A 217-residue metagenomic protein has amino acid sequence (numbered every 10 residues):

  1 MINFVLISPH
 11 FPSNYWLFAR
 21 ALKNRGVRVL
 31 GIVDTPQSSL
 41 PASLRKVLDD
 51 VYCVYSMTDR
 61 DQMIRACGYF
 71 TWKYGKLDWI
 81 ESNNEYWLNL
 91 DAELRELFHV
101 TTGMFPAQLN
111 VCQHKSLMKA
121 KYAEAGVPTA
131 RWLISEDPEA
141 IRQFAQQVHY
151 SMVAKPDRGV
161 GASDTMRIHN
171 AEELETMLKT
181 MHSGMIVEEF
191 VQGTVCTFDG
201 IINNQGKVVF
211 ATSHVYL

Functional and structural regions predicted by a protein language model:
M1-A107, E139: ATP-binding N-terminal substructure of ATP-dependent carboxylate-amine bond-forming enzymes
W16-R20, K119, R142, E175-L178: Short amphipathic alpha-helical segments and helix-helix/interface helices
V29-L30, T129-A130, M185: Hydrophobic anchor at the start of a short beta-strand that flanks the dinucleotide cofactor-binding loop
F70-L77, Q146-V148, M181-S183: Glycine-rich phosphate-binding loop signature in dinucleotide/nucleotide-binding domains
R95-D164: A conserved helix-loop-beta module that forms one wall/lid of the active-site cleft in ATP-utilizing catalytic domains
S135, T165-N170, I201-N203: Short beta-strand-to-turn element immediately C-terminal to the catalytic PLP-Schiff-base lysine in fold type I
M181-G184, E189-L217: Phosphate-binding core of ATP-grasp and ATP-grasp-like enzymes
